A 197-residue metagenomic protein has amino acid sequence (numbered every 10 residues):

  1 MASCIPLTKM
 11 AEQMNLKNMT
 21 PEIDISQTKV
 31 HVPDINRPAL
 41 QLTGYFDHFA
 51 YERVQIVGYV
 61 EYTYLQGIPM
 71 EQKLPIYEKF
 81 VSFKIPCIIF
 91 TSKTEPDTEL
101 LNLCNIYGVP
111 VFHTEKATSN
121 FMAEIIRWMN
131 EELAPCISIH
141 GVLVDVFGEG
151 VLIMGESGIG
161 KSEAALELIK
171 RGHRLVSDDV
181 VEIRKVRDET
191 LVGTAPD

Functional and structural regions predicted by a protein language model:
M1-F80: Gly/Thr-rich phosphate-binding loop signature of adenosyl cofactor/nucleotide-binding cores
R53-I56, P86-I89, V109-F112, G150-L152 (+1 more regions): Structural motif
K79, L103, E167-L168: Hydrophobic/aromatic ligand-binding patch that stacks against planar heteroaromatic rings of cofactors or nucleotides
K84-C87, K93-W128: Charged, amphipathic alpha-helical linker segments immediately N-terminal to NTP-binding catalytic cores
I106-G108, M129-E132, V192-D197: Short, hinge-like loop/turn segments at secondary-structure boundaries
W128-G148: P-loop NTPase nucleotide-binding/switch module
G148-V176: Glycine-rich phosphate-binding P-loop
S177-D197: Conserved nucleotide-sensing/catalytic segment adjacent to the nucleotide-binding pocket in NTP-handling enzymes
